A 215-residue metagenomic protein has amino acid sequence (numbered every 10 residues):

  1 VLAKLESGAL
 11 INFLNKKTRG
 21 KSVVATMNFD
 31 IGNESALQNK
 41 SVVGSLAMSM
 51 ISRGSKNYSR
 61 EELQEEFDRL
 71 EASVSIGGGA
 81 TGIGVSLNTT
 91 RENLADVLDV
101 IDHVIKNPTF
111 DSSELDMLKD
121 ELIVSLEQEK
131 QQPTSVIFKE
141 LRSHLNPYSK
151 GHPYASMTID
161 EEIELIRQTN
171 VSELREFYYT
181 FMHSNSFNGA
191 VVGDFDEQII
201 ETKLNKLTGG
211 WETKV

Functional and structural regions predicted by a protein language model:
L2-E6: Short acidic-hydrophobic surface loop/beta-edge motif
N12-L14, R19-N107, K119, I123-E127 (+2 more regions): M16 family metallopeptidases and their MPP-like homologs
T89, T169, F195: Hydrophobic pocket-lining residues within nucleotide cofactor-binding pockets
G151-H152, H183-S184, N188-V215: An aromatic/glycine/proline-enriched structural segment found at the starts of mature extracellular/organellar domains
